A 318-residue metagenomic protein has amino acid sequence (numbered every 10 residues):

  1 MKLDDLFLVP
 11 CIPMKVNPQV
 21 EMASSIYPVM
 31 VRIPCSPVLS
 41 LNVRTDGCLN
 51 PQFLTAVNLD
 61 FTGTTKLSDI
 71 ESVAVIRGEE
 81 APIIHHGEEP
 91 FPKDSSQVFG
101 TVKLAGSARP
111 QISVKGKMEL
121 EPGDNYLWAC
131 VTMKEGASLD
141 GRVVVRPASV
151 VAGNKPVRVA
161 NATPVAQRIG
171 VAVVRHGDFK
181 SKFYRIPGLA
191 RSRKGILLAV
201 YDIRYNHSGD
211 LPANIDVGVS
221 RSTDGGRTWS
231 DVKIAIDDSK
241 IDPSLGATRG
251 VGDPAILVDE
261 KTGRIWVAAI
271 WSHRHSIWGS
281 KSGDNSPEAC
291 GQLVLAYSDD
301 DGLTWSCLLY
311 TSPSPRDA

Functional and structural regions predicted by a protein language model:
K2-Q167: Exposed, polar/acidic Ser/Thr-rich sequence context and nearby capping/turn residues that mark flexible linkers
G177-H207: Beta-strand-rich domains and repeat architectures in extracellular enzymes and scaffolds, especially beta-propellers
G195-A199, T262-V267: Entry beta-strands of beta-propeller and related beta-repeat scaffolds
I203-L211, I270-P287: Short, conserved, GDST-rich strand-edge loop motifs in beta-rich repeat architectures
I215-V219, G225-T262: Blade-loop segments of beta-propeller domains
D216-G218, L293-A296: A short loop-to-beta-strand structural motif that recurs across blades of beta-propeller domains
S220-T223, S298-D299, T311: Conserved Ser/Thr-centered positions that define the repeating blades of beta-propeller domains
Y310-A318: Single conserved hydrophobic/aromatic residue that forms the stacking wall/gate of nucleotide- or nucleobase-binding
